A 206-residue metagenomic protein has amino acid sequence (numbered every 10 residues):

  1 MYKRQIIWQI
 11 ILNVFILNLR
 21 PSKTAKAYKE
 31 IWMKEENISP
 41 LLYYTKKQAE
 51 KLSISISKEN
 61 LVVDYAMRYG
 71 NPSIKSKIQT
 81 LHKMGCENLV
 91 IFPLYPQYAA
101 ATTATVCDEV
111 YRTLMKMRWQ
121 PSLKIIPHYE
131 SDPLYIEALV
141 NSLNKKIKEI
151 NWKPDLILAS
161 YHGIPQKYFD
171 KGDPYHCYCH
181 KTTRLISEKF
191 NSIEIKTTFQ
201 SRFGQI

Functional and structural regions predicted by a protein language model:
M1-I206: Active-site-proximal alpha-helix that buttresses catalytic centers in soluble enzyme cores
